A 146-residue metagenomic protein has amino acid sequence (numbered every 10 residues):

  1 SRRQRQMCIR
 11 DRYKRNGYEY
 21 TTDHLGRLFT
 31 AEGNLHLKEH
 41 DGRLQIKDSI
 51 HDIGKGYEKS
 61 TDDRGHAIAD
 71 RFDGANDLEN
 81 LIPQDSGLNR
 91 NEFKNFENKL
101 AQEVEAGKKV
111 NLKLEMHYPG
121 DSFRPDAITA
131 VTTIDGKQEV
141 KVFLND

Functional and structural regions predicted by a protein language model:
S1-I9: Single conserved hydrophobic/aromatic residue that forms the stacking wall/gate of nucleotide- or nucleobase-binding
R12-D146: Domain-level detector of nuclease and nuclease-like folds in predominantly extracellular/periplasmic contexts
